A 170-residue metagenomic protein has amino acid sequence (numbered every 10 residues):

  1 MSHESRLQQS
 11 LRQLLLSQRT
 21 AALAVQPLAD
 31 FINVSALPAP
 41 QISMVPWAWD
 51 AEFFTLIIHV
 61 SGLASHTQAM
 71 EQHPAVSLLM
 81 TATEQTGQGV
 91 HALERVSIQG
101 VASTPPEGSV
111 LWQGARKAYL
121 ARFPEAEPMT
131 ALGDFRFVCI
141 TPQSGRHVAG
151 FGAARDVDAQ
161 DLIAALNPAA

Functional and structural regions predicted by a protein language model:
M1-E71: An N-terminal domain-cap segment
E4, K117-A118, R122-A170: C-terminal edge-of-domain segments
R19-T20, A75, P124, G145: Generic structural signal for secondary-structure transition and capping sites
A22, I42-P46, S97-Q99, F137-C139 (+1 more regions): Conserved hydrophobic/aromatic beta-strand scaffold that supports enzyme active sites
Q26, S61, T81, G150-G152: Surface loops and adjacent helix of pleckstrin homology
A51-F53, V96, A131: Short glycine-enriched loop/turn motifs at secondary-structure junctions
T55-I57, S77, R146: General beta-strand recognition
L63-R122, P142: Short, structured beta-strand-loop surface elements
